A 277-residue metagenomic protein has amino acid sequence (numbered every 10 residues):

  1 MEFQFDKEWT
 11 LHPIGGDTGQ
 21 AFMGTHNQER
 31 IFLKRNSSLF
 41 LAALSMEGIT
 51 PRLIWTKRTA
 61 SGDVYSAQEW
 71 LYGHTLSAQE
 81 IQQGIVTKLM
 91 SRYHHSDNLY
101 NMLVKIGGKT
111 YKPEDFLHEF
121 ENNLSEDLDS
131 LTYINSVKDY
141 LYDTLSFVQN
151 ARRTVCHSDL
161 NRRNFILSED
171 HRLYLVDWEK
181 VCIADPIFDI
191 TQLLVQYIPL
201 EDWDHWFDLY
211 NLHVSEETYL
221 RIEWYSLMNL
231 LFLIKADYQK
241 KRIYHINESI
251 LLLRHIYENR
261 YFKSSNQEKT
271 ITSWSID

Functional and structural regions predicted by a protein language model:
E2-F5, N98-S158, R260-N266, T272-I276: An alpha-helical support segment within catalytic cores of ATP-dependent transferases
L11-L103: ATP-binding pocket architecture of kinase catalytic cores
A21-G24, Y142-I190: Active-site acidic catalytic loop and adjacent metal/ATP-binding pocket of ATP-dependent phosphoryl transfer enzymes
R35-S38, H74, S158, R172 (+2 more regions): Short beta->alpha connector loops
T59-Q79, P113-S125, L227-I243: A glycine-centered beta->alpha junction motif in the catalytic cores of kinase/phosphotransferase enzymes
A78-Q79, N101-K105, W206, I246-N247 (+1 more regions): Short, hydrophobic secondary-structure boundary micro-motifs
S168-Y219: Active-site Asp-x-Gly
L209-D277: Helix-rich C-terminal or lid/interface subdomains of diverse kinases
